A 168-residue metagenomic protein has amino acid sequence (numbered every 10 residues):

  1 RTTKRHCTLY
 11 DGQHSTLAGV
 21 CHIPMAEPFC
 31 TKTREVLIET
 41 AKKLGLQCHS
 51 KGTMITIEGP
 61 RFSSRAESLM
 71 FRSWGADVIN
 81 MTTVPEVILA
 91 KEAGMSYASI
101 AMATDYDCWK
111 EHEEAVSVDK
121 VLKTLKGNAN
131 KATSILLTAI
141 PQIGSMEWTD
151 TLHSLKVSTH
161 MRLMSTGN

Functional and structural regions predicted by a protein language model:
R1-W109, D119-K126, N130-N168: Glycine-rich phosphate- or other oxyanion-binding loops that anchor nucleotides, phosphorylated ligands
